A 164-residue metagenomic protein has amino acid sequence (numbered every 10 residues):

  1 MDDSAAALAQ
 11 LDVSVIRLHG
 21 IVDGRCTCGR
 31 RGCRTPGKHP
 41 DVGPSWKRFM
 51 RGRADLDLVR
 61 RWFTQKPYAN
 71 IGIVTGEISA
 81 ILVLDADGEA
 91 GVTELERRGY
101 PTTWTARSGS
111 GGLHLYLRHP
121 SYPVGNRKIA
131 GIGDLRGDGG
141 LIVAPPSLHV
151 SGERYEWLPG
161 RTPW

Functional and structural regions predicted by a protein language model:
M1-W164: Conserved phosphate/metal-binding and DNA-contacting active-site motifs used in DNA phosphodiester-bond processing
